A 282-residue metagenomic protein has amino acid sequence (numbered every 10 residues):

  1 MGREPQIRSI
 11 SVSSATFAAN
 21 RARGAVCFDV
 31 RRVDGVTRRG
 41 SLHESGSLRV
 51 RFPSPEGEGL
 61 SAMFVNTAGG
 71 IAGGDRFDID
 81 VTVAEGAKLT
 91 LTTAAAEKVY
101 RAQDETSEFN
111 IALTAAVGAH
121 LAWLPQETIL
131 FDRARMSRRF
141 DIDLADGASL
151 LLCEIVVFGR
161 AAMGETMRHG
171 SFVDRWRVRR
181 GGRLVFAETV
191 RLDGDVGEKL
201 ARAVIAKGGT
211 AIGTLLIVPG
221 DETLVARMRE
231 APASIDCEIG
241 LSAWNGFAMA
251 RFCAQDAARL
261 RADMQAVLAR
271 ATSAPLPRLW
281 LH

Functional and structural regions predicted by a protein language model:
G2, Q6, A18-A25, D29-S45 (+6 more regions): N-terminal intrinsically disordered, cationic/polar leader segments that include organellar targeting peptides
G2-E127, D132: N-terminal, charged/glycine-rich beta-strand/loop interface patches
L48-F52, Y100-E105, R133-R135, A161-E165 (+2 more regions): A short, polar/proline- and glycine-enriched secondary-structure boundary/capping micro-motif
G74-D78, E108-N110, R135-R139, S171-V173 (+1 more regions): Transmembrane beta-barrel architecture of outer membranes
A84, D143-A145, R179: Feature marks extracellular polysaccharide-active and adherence modules
K88-T90, H120-A122, S149-L151, G213-T214 (+2 more regions): Structural motif
D104-T166: Internal, conserved structured core segments that host functional sites
V156-H282: A structural signal for small-residue-enriched, beta-sheet-centric alpha/beta enzyme cores and oligomeric scaffold folds
